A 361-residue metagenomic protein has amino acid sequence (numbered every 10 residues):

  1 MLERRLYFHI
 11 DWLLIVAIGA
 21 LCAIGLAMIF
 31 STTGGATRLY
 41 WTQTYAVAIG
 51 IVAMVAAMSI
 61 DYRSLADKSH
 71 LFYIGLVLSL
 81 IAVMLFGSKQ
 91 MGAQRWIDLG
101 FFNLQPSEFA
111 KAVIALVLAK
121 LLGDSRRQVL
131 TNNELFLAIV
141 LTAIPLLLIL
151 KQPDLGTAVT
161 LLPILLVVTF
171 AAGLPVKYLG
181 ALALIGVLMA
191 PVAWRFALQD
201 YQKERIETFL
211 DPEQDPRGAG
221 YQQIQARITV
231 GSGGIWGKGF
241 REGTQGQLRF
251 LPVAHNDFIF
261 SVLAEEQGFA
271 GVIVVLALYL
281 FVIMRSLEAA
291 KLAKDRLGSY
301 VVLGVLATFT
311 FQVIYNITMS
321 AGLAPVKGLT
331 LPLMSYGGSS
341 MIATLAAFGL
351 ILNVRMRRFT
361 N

Functional and structural regions predicted by a protein language model:
M1-I18: N-terminal membrane topogenic signal
M1-L2, I314-N361: A juxtamembrane structural motif centered on a specific transmembrane helix
M1-L6, A57-I60, D67, N361: N-terminal secretory targeting signals
L14-Q222, S261-G322, A346-L350: Hydrophobic alpha-helical transmembrane segments of multi-pass inner membrane proteins, especially in bacterial systems
S31, A56, L162-I164, A226 (+7 more regions): Residues at secondary-structure transition points
D154-V159, K238-G243, A254-N256, I273 (+3 more regions): Transmembrane helix boundary and interhelical junction motifs in multipass membrane proteins
T208, P212-N256, Q267-V274: TM-adjacent membrane-interface loops and short helices in multi-pass inner/ER membrane proteins
